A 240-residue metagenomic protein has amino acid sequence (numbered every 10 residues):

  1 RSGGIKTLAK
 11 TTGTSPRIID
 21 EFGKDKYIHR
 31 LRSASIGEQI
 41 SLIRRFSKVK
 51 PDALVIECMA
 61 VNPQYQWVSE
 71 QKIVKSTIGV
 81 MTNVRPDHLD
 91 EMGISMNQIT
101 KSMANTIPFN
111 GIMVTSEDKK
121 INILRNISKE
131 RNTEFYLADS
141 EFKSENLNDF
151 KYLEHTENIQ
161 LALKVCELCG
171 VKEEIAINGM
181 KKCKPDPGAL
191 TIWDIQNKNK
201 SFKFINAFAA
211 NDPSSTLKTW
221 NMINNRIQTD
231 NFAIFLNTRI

Functional and structural regions predicted by a protein language model:
S2-G79, N83-T100: ATP-dependent carboxylate-amine ligase catalytic core
I5, N132-F135, V171: Short glycine/serine/threonine/alanine-rich loop segments
L8, E134-A138, I205: General small-molecule cofactor/ligand-binding pocket signal
T11-G13, I56-A60, T82-R85, S102 (+7 more regions): Fold-independent oxyanion-binding glycine-rich loops and adjacent beta-strand/coil segments at enzyme active sites
R17-I18, Q64, K119-R125, I240: Short, charged/polar "capping" segments at the starts of alpha-helices and the immediately preceding loops
F46, L124-S128, C166: A generic structural signal for well-ordered alpha-helical segments
W67-I73, T77-I78, F150-I240: Nucleotide phosphate-binding/pyrophosphate-handling subdomain across enzymes that bind or process nucleotide phosphates
I78-L137, T216: Conserved catalytic-core segment of NTP-binding enzymes
